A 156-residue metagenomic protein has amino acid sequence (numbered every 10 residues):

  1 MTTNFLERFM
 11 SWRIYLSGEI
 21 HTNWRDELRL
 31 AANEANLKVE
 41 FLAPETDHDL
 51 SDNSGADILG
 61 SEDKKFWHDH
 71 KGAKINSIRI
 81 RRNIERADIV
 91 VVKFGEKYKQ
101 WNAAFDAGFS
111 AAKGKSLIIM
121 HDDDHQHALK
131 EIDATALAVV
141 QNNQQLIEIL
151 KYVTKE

Functional and structural regions predicted by a protein language model:
T2-E156: Conserved catalytic or regulatory cores that recognize and/or transform ribose-phosphate-containing ligands
